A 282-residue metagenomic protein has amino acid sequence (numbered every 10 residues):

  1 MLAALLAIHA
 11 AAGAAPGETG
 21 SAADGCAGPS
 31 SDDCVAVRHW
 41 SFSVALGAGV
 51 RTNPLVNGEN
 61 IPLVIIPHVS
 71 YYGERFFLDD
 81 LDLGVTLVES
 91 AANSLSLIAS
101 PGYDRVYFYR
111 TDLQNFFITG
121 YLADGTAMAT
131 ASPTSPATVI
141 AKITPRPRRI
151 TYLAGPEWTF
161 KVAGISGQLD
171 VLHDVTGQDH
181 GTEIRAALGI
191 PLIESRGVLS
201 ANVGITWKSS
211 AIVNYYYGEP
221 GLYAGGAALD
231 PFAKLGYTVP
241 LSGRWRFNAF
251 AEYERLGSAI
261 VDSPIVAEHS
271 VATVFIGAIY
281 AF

Functional and structural regions predicted by a protein language model:
M1-R38: Cleavable N-terminal export/targeting peptides
A15, G20, G28, C34 (+4 more regions): Immediate N-terminus of the mature polypeptide
A36-F42, L63-I65, F76, A91-L95 (+7 more regions): Outer-envelope beta-barrel architecture signal
R38, Y72-F77, E89-A91, T159-G164 (+6 more regions): Outer-membrane beta-barrel strand-turn architecture
L46-A48, P67-G73, L83-L87, A154-F160 (+6 more regions): Residues on the lipid-exposed face of transmembrane beta-strands in outer-membrane beta-barrel proteins
R51-I65, Q114-F116, V139-K142, R148 (+1 more regions): Surface-exposed strand-loop-strand hairpins of Gram-negative outer-membrane beta-barrel proteins
L81-G189, I193-E194, V198-S200, S210-G225: Outer-membrane pore/translocation modules
T238-F282: Predominantly the C-terminal beta-signal and adjacent terminal strand-loop region of outer-membrane beta-barrel
